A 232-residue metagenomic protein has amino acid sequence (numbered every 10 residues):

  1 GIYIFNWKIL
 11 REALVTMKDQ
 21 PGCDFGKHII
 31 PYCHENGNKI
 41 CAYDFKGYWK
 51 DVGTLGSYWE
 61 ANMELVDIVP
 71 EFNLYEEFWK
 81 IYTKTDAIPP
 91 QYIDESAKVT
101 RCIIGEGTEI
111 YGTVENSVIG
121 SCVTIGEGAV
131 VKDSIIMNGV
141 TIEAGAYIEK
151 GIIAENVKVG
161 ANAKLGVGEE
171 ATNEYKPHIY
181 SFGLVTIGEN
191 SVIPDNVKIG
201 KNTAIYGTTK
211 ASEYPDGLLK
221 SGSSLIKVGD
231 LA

Functional and structural regions predicted by a protein language model:
G1-F5: Short glycine- and hydrophobic/aromatic-rich loop-to-beta-strand nucleating segment in the catalytic cores
K8, E12, T16-A232: Left-handed beta-helix
